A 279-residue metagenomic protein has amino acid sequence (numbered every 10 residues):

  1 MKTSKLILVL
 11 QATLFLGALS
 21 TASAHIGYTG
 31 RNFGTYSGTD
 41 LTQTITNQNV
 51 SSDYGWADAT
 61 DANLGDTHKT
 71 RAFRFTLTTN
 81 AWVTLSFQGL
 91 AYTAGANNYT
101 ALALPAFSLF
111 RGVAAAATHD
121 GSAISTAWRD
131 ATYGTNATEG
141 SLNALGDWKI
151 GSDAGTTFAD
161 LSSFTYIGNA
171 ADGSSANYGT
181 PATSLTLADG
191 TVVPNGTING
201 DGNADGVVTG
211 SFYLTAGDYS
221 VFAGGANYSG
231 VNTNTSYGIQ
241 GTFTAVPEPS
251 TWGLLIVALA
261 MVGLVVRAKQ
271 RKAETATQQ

Functional and structural regions predicted by a protein language model:
K2-L10: Bacterial N-terminal signal peptides that target proteins for export
Q11-A18: Bacterial N-terminal signal peptides
L19-A24: Sec/Tat signal peptide C-region and signal peptidase I cleavage site
H25-V50, Y54, D66-T78, G95-R129 (+3 more regions): C-terminal edge strands of extracellular/lumenal beta-sandwich accessory domains
T79-V83: Short tyrosine-centred short linear motifs in exposed loops/low-complexity segments
T84-N98: Short amphipathic, basic-aromatic surface patches that mediate peripheral association with negatively charged
E248-A268: A short, hydrophobic C-terminal helix/tail in secreted or cell-surface proteins
G263-Q279: C-terminal membrane-anchoring or membrane-association module
